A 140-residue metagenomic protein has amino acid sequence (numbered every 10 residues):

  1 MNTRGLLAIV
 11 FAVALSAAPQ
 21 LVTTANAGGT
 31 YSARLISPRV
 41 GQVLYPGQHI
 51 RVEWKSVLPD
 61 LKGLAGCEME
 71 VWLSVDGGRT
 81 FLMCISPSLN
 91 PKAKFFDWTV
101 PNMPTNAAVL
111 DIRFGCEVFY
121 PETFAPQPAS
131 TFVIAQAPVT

Functional and structural regions predicted by a protein language model:
M1-G5: Positively charged n-region of N-terminal signal peptides that target proteins for export
A8-A18: Bacterial N-terminal signal peptides
L21-T140: Extended, solvent-exposed regions of the mature portions of secreted/cell-surface glycoproteins
